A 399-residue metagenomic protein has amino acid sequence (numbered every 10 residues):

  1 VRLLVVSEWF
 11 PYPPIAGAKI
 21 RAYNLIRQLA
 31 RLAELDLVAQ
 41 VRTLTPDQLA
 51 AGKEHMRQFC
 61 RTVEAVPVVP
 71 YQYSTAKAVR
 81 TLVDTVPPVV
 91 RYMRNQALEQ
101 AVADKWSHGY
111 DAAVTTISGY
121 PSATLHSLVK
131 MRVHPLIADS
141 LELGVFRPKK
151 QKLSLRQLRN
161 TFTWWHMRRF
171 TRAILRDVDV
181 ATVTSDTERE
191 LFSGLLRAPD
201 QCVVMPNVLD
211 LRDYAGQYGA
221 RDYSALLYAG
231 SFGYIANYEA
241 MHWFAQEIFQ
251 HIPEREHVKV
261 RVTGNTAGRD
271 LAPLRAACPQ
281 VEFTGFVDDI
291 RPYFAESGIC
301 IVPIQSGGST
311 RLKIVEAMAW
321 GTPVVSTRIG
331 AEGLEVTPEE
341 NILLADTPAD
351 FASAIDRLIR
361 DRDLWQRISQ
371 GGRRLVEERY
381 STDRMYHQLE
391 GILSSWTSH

Functional and structural regions predicted by a protein language model:
V1-A65, D104, H108: N-terminal subdomain of nucleotide-sugar transferases
E8, P70-Y92, H134-R172, P199 (+1 more regions): Acceptor-binding helix/loop patch of EC 2.4 sugar-transfer enzymes, predominantly nucleotide-sugar-dependent
P135-L141, N160-G216: Donor nucleotide-sugar binding/catalytic pocket of nucleotide-sugar-dependent glycosyltransferases
R176, G194, V203-E296: Conserved catalytic-core segment of nucleotide-activated headgroup transferases in glycan assembly
D179, A295-S309, T322-P323: Acidic donor-binding loop of glycosyltransferase active sites
K313-E316, P323-T327: Short hydrophobic beta-strand element within catalytic cores of glycosyltransferases and related nucleotide-activated
P338, I342-A349, R357-R362: Conserved acidic donor-binding segment of nucleotide-sugar-dependent glycosyltransferases
R357, L364-E378, M385-G391: A short, well-ordered alpha-helix in the C-terminal region of glycosyltransferases
